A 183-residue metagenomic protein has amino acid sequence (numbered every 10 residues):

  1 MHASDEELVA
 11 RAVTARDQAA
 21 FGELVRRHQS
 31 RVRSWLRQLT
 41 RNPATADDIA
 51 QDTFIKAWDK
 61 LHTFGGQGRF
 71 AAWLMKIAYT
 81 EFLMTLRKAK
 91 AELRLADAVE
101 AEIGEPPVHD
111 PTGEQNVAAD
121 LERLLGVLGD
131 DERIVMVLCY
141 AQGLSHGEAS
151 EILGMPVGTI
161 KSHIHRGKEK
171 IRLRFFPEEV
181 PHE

Functional and structural regions predicted by a protein language model:
M1-R26, S30-R31, Q38, G126 (+2 more regions): N-terminal module of bacterial RNA polymerase sigma factors
H2, M75, T85-N116: Short, basic/polar amphipathic helix motif occurring as a linker/hinge flanking DNA-binding modules in transcription
V13-T14, R41, D52-R69, K88-K90: Sigma70-family region 2
R27-S30, Q38-R41, V137-S145: Short helix-capping/turn signature of helix-turn-helix
V32, L36, L61, L74 (+1 more regions): Hydrophobic-face residues of short alpha-helical interaction/recognition segments
R41, L93-R94, E114, A118-V127 (+2 more regions): C-terminal edge and immediately downstream basic/flexible tail or linker adjoining helix-turn-helix-like DNA-binding
D48-I55, G68-T80: Structural recognition of an alpha-helix C-terminal capping motif at a helix-to-coil junction
R123-I134, L138, Q142-T159: Helix-turn-helix DNA-binding module
